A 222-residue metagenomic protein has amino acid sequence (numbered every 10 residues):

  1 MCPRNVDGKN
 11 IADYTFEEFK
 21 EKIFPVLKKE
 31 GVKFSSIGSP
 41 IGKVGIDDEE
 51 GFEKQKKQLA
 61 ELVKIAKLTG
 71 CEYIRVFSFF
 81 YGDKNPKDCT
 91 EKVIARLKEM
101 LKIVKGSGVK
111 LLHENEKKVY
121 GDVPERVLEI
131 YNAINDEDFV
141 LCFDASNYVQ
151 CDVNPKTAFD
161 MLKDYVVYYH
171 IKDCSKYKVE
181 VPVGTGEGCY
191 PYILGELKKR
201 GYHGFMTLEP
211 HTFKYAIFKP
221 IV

Functional and structural regions predicted by a protein language model:
M1, S35-I37, I74, Y169 (+1 more regions): Hydrophobic residues within beta-strands of alpha/beta enzymes
M1-F24, K28, F79-N85, K178: Glycine-rich, proline-tolerant flexible connector loops at the mouths of alpha/beta enzymes
P3-V6, S39-G42, F79-Y81, E114-K118 (+3 more regions): Active-site beta-loop-alpha junctions enriched in small/polar residues
I11-T15, I46-E53, N85-C89, V153-N154 (+2 more regions): Short, solvent-exposed loop/turn segments at secondary-structure boundaries
D13-E21, E49-F52, K56-A60, P124 (+2 more regions): Structural motif corresponding to alpha-helix initiation and N-cap regions
E17-E30, R96-I103, A158, Y192-E196: Catalytic-core regions built around general acid/base machinery
V26, V44-L141, Q150: Active-site acidic/histidine proton-transfer and metal-coordination neighborhood in alpha/beta enzyme cores
K28, G70, P124-F143, N147-V222: Histidine-acidic metal/acid-base catalytic patches
